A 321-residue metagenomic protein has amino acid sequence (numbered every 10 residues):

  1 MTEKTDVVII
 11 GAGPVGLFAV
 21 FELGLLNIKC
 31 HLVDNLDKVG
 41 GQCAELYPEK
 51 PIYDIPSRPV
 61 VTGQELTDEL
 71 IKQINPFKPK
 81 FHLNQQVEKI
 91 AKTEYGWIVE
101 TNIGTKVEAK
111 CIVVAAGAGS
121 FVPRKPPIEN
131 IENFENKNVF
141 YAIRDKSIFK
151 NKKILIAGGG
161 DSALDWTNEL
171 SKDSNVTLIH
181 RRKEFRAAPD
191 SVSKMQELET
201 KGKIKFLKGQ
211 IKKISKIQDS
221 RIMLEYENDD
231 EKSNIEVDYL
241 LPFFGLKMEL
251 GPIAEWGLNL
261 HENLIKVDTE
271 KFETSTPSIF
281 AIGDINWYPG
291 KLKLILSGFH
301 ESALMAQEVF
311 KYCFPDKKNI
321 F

Functional and structural regions predicted by a protein language model:
M1-I10, K38, K80-K152, E225-K232 (+3 more regions): FAD-binding core/adjacent interface of flavoenzyme oxidoreductases
T5-P79, L164-D190: Beta1-alpha1 glycine-rich phosphate/pyrophosphate-binding loop at the start of Rossmann-like nucleotide-binding domains
A19, Q42, K92, P123-P126 (+4 more regions): Short glycine-/acidic-enriched loop or helix-start segments at secondary-structure transitions that form or flank
D68-T101, K106-A109, S171-T269, K317-F321: A Rossmann-like FAD-binding core segment of flavoenzymes
P127-K150, F243-L296, L304: FAD-site-proximal beta/loop scaffold in flavoenzymes
I143, S147-S171: Conserved FAD-binding catalytic core of PHBH/FMO-like flavoproteins
W166, I285-F321: A conserved FAD-binding loop/helix module that cradles the flavin
